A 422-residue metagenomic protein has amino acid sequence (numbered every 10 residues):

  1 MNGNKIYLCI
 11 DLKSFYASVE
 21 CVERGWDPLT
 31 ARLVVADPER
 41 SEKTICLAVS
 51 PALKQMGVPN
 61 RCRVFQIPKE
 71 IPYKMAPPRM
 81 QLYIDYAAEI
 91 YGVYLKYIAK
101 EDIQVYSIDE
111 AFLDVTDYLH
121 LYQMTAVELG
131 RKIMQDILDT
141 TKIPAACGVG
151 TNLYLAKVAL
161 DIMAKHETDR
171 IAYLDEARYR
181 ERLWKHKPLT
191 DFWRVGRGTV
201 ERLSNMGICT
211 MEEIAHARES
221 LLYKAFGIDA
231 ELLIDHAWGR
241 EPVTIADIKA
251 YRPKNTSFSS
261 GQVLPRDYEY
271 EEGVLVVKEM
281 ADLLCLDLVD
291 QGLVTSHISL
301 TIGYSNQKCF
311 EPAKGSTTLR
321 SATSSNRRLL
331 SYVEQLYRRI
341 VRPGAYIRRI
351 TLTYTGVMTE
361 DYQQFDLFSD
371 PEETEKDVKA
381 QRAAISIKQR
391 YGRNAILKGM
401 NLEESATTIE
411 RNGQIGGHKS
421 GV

Functional and structural regions predicted by a protein language model:
M1-I108, F112, A237: Residues that scaffold, gate, or flank divalent-cation-dependent active/transport sites
C9, E201-Y346: DNA-contacting surface of Y-family translesion DNA polymerases
V19, G315, L319-V422: Acidic, metal-coordinating catalytic segment for phosphate/diphosphate chemistry, firing primarily on the Nudix
V19-V22, I45-V49, L155-M163, N205 (+3 more regions): Short acidic, glycine/serine/threonine-rich loops at helix termini
E23, I143, D161-P242: Compact, charge-rich alpha-helical regulatory domains located at protein termini
I108-D114, T151-A156: Short, conserved phosphate-binding/catalytic loop or strand-edge motifs used in phosphoryl-/nucleotidyl-transfer
L113-M134, M163, G207: Catalytic palm subdomain of template-directed nucleic-acid polymerases, centered on the conserved carboxylate motif
